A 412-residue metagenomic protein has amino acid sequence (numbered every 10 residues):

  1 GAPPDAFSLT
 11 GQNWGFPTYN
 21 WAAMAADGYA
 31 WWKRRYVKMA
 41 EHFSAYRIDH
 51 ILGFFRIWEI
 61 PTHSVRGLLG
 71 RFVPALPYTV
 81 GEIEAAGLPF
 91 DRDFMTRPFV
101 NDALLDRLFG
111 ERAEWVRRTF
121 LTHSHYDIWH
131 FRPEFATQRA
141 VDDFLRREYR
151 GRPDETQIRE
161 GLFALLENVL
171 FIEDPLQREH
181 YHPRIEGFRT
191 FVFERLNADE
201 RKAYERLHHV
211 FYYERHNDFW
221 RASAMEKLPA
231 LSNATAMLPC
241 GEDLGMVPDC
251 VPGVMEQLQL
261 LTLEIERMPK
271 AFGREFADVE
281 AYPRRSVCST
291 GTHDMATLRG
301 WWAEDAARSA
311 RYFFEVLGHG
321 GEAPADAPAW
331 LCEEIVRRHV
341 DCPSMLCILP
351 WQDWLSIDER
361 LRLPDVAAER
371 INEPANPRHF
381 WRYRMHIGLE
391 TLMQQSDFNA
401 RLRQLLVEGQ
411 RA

Functional and structural regions predicted by a protein language model:
G1-A412: Catalytic cores of glycan-processing enzymes that make or break glycosidic bonds
